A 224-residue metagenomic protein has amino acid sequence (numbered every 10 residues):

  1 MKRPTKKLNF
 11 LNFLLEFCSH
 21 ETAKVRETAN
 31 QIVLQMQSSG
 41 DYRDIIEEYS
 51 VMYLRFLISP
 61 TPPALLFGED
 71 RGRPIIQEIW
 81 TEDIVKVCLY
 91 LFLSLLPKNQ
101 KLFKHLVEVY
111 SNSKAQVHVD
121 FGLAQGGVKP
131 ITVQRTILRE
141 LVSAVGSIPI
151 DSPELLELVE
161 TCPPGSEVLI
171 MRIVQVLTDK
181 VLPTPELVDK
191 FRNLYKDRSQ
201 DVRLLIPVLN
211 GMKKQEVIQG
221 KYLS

Functional and structural regions predicted by a protein language model:
M1-S224: Eukaryotic alpha-helical solenoid repeat scaffolds
